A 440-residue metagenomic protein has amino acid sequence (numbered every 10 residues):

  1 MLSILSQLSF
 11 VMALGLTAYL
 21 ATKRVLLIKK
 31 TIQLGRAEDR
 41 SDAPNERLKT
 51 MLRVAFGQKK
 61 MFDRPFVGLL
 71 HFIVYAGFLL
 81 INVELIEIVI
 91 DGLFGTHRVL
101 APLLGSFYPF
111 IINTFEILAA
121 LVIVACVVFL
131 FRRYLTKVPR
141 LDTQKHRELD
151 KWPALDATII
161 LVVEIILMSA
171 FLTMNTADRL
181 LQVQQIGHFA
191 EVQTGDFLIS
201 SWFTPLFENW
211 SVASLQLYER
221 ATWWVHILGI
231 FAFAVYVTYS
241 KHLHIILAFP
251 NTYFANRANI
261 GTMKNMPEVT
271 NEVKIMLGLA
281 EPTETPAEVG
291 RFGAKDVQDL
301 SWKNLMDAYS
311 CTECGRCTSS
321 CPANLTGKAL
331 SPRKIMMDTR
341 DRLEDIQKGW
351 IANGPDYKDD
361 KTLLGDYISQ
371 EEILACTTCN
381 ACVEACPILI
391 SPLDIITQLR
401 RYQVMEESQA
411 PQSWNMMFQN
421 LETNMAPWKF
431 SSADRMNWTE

Functional and structural regions predicted by a protein language model:
M1-P282: Membrane-embedded alpha-helical bundles of multi-pass integral membrane proteins
L27-T31, L228-G229, C314-S319, C376-N380 (+1 more regions): Short acidic (Asp/Glu) and glycine-rich catalytic loops that position anionic groups and cofactors
M51-V67, M266-S320, L325: Acidic, Ser/Thr-rich low-complexity segments on the non-lumenal side of membrane proteins
K59-K60, Q419, M436: Flexible, active-site-adjacent loop/turn segments at secondary-structure boundaries
V138, S432-R435: N-terminal export/assembly segments and adjacent metallocofactor-ligating motifs of anaerobic energy-metabolism
P282-A308, T318, N324-F430: Ferredoxin-type iron-sulfur electron-transfer modules in oxidoreductases and energy-metabolism complexes
